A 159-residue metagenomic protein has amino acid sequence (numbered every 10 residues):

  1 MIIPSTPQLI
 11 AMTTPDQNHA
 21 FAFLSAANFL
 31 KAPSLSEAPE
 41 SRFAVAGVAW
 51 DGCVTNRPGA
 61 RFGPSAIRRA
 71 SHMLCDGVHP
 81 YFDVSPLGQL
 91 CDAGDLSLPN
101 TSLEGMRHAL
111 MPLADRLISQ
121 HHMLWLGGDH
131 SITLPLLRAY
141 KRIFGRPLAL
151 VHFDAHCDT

Functional and structural regions predicted by a protein language model:
I2-A149: Metal-dependent C-N hydrolase catalytic cores
R146-T159: Short, acidic/small-residue loops that bind anionic groups at enzyme active sites
